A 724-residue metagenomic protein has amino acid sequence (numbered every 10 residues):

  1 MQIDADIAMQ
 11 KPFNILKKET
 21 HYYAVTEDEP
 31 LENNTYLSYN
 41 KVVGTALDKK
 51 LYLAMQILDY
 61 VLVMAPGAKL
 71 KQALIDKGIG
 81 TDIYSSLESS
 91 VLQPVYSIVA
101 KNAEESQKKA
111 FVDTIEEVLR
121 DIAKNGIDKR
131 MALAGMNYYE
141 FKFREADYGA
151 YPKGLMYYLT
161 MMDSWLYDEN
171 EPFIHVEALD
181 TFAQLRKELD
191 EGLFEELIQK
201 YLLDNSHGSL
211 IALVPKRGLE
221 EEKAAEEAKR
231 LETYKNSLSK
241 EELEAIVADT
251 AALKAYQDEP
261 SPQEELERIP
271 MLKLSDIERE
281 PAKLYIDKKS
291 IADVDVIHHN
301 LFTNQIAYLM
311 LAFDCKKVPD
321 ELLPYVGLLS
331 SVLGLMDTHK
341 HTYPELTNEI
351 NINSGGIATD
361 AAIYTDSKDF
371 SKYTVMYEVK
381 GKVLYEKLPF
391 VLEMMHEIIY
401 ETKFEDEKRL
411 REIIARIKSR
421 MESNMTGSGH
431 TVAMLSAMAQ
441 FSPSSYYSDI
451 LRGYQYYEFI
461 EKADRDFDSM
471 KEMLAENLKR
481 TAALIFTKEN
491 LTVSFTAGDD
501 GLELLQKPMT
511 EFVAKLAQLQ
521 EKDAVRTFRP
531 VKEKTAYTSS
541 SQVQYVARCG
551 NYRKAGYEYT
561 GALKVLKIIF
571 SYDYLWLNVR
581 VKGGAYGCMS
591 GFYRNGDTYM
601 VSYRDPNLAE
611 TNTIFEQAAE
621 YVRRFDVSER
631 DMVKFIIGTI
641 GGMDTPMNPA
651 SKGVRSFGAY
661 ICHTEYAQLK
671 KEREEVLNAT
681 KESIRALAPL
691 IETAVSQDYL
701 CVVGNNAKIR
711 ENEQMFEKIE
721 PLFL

Functional and structural regions predicted by a protein language model:
Q2-I3, F404: Bacterial peptidoglycan biogenesis and beta-lactam-recognition machinery
D4-G67, P152-E171, H175, S237-G334 (+6 more regions): His/Glu-based metal-binding/catalytic segments typifying zinc-dependent metallopeptidases
E19-A24, D180-T181, E191-K200, D293-V296 (+3 more regions): Short alpha-helical segments and helix-capping/turn motifs at coil-helix boundaries
E27-E29, L87-S90, H299-L301, D369-S371 (+4 more regions): Replace "in large, NTP-powered and nucleic-acid-processing enzymes" with "in large, NTP-powered factors and other
N34-G44, K71-R186, S206-K216, E222 (+7 more regions): M16 family metallopeptidases and their MPP-like homologs
Y52-I57, D113, E226-E232, H396-E397 (+3 more regions): Short intrinsically disordered coil segments
A183, E196-L284, E422, L435-S539 (+3 more regions): Long, compositionally biased intrinsically disordered regions
